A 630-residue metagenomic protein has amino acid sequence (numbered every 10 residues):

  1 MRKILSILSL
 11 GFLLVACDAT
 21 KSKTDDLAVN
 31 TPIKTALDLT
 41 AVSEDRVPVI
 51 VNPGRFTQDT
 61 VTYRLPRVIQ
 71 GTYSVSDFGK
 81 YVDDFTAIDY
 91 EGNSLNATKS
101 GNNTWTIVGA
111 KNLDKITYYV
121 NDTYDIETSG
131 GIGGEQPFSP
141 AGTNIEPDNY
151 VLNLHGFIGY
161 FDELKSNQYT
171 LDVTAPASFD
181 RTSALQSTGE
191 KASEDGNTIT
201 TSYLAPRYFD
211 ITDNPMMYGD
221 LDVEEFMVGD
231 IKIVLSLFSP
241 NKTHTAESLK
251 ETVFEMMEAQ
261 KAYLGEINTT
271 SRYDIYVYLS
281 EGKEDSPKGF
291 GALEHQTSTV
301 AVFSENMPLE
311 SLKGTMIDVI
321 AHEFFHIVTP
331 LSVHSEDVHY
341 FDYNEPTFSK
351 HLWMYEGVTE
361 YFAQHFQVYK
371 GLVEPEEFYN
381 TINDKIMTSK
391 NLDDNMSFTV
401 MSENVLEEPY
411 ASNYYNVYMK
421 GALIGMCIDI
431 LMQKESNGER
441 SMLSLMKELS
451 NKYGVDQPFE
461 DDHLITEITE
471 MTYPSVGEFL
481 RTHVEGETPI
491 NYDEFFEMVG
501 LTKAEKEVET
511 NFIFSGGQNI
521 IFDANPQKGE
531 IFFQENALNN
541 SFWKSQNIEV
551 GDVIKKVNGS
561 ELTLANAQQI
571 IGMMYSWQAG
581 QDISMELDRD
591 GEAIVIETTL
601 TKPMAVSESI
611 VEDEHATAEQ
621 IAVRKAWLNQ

Functional and structural regions predicted by a protein language model:
R2-L8: Sec-dependent signal peptide recognition, specifically the positively charged N-region followed immediately by
L14-A16: C-terminal motif of bacterial Sec signal peptides marking the signal peptidase cleavage site
D18-T20: Bacterial signal peptide processing site
K23-V68, N153: Early extracytoplasmic/domain-onset interaction patches
P53-D89: N-terminal, post-signal-peptide region of Sec/Tat-exported proteins
V75-D84, I88-E255, A259-T270, K288-G291: Non-catalytic architectural context of zinc metalloproteases
D222-H351: Juxtacatalytic substrate-recognition/specificity segment
Q364, L372-Q630: C-terminal recognition in membrane/secretory proteostasis and scaffolding
